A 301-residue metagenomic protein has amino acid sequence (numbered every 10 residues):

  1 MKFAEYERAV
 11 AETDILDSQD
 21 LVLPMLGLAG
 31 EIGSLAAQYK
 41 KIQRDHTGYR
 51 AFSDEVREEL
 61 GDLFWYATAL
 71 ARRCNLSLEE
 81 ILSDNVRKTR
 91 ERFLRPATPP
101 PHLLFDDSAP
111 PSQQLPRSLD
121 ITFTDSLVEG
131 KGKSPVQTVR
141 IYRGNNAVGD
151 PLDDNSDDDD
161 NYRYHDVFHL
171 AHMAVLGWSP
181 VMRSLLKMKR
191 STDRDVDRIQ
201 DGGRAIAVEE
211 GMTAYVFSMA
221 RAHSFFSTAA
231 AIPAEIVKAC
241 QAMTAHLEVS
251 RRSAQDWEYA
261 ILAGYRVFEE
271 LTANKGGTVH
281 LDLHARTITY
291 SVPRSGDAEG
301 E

Functional and structural regions predicted by a protein language model:
M1-L60, F64-E301: Flexible "arm" and connector segments at domain edges
